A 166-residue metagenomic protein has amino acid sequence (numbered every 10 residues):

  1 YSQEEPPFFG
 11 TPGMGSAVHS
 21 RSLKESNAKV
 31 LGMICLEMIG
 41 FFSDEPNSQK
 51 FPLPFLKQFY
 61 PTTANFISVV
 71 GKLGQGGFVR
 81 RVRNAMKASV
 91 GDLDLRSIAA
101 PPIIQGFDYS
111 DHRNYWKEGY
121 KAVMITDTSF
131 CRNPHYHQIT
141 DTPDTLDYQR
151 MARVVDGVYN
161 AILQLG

Functional and structural regions predicted by a protein language model:
Y1-G74, F107: Acidic/histidine-rich catalytic neighborhood of metal-dependent amide-processing enzymes
Q3, R21-E25, R83, K87-G91 (+2 more regions): Sec-exported extracytoplasmic/periplasmic mature domains
M14-V18, L31, G77, R81-N84 (+4 more regions): Extracytoplasmic/secreted proteins, especially bacterial periplasmic and envelope-associated proteins
N27-G32, N65, K87-L93, G119-K121: Loop/turn elements at helix/coil->beta-strand transitions in domains of secreted/extracellular proteins
S68-K72, P101-I103, T145: Active-site rim elements
R83, V90-D108: Short catalytic/ligand-gating loop segments at beta-alpha or beta-beta junctions within enzyme catalytic domains
I103-F130: Short glycine-rich, acidic/polar surface loops and turns
C131-G166: His/Asp/Glu-rich mid-to-C-terminal helical/loop segments that flank catalytic regions of hydrolases
